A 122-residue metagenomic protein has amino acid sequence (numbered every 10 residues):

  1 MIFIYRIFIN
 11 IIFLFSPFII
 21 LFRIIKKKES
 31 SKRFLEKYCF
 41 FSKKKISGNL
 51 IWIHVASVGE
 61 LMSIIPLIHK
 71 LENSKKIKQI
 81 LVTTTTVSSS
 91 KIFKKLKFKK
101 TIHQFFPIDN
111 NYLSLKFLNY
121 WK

Functional and structural regions predicted by a protein language model:
M1-F8, I12-I19: Membrane-interacting alpha-helical segments
P17-K122: Active-site and donor-binding regions of nucleotide-sugar-utilizing enzymes
